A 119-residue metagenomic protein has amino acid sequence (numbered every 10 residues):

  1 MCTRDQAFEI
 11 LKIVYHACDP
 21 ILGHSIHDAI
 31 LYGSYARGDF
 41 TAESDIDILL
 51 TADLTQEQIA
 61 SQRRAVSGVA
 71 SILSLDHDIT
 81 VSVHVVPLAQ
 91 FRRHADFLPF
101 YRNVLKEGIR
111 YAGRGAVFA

Functional and structural regions predicted by a protein language model:
M1-I30, R37-A42, D53-A119: Catalytic core of pol beta-like nucleotidyltransferases
I46-L50: Short beta-strand->loop micro-motif that forms the acidic, two-metal-ion catalytic signature in nucleotide-processing
